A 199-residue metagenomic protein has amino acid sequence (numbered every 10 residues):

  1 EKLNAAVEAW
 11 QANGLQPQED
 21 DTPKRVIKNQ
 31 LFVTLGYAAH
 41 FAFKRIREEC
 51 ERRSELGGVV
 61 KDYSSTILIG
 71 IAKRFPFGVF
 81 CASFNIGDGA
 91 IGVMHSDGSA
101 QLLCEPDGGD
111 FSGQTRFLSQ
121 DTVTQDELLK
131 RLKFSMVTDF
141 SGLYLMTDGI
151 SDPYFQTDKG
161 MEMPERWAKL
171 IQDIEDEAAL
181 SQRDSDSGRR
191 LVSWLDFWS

Functional and structural regions predicted by a protein language model:
E1-D21: Primarily the active-site beta-strand->alpha-helix module of PP2C/PPM metal-dependent phosphatases, and frequently
L3, V7, L35-S54, I174 (+2 more regions): Hydrophobic, Leu/Ile/Phe/Ala-enriched alpha-helical segments that form helix-helix packing faces
N4, E8, G98-S99, S151 (+1 more regions): Hydrophobic/aromatic-lined pockets within catalytic cores
G14-G92, L129-V137: Catalytic core of PPM/PP2C metal-dependent serine/threonine phosphatase domains
F43-V60, V93-T138, V192, F197-W198: PP2C/PPM family metal-dependent serine/threonine protein phosphatase catalytic domain, recognizing the conserved
F80-S83, G89-G92, S99-A100, F140-Y144 (+1 more regions): Conserved active-site beta-strand-loop modules that form the wall/rim of enzyme catalytic pockets and either contain
I86-G89, D97-F111, Q156-D173: Short, surface-exposed, charged loop/turn segments at secondary-structure junctions
T122-S199: C-terminal catalytic subdomain
